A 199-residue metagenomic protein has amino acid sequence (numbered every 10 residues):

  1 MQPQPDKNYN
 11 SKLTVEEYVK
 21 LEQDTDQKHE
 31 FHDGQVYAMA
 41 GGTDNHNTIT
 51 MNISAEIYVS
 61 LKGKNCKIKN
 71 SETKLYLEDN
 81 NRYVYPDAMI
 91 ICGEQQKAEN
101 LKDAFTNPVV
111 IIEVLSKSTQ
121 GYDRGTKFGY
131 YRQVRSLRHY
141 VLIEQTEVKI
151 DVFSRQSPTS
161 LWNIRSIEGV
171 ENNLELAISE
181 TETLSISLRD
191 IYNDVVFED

Functional and structural regions predicted by a protein language model:
M1-D199: Gly/Pro/Ser/Thr-rich low-complexity, intrinsically disordered segments predominantly at protein N-termini
